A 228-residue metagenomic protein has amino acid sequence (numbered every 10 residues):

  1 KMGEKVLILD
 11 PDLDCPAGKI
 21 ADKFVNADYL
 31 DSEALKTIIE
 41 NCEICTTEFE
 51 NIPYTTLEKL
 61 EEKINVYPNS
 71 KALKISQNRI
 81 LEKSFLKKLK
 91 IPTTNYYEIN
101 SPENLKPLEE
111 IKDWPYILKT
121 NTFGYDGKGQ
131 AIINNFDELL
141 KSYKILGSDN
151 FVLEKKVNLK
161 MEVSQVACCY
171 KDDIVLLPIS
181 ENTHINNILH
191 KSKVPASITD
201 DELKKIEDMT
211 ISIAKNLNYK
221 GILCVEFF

Functional and structural regions predicted by a protein language model:
K1-L81, E103: ATP-binding N-terminal substructure of ATP-dependent carboxylate-amine bond-forming enzymes
E4, I64-N65, I91-T94, W114-P115 (+2 more regions): A structural micro-motif
L7, T46, V66-P68, T94 (+3 more regions): Structural detector of well-ordered beta-strand residues that form the stable sheet scaffold of enzyme domains
K23-D28, K63-N65, S84-K87, I111-D113 (+2 more regions): Short, hinge-like loop/turn segments at secondary-structure boundaries
T55, D126-G127, E162: Glycine/Thr-rich phosphate-binding loops of Rossmann-like dinucleotide-binding domains
N69-G129, F136: A conserved helix-loop-beta module that forms one wall/lid of the active-site cleft in ATP-utilizing catalytic domains
I133-F228: Internal nucleotide-binding/catalytic subdomain
